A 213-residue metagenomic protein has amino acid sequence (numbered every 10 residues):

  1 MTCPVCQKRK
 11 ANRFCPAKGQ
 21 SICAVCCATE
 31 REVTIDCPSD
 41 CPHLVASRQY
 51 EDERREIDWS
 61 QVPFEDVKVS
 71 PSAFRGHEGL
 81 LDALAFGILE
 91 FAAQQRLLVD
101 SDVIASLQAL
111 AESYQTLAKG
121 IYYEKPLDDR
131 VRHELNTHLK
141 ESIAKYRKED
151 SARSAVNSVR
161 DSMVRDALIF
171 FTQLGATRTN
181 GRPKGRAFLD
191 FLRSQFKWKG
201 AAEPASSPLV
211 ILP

Functional and structural regions predicted by a protein language model:
M1-I57: N-terminal cysteine/histidine-rich coordination modules
D36, D40-P213: Long, charged interaction segments in nuclear RNA/chromatin-associated proteins
